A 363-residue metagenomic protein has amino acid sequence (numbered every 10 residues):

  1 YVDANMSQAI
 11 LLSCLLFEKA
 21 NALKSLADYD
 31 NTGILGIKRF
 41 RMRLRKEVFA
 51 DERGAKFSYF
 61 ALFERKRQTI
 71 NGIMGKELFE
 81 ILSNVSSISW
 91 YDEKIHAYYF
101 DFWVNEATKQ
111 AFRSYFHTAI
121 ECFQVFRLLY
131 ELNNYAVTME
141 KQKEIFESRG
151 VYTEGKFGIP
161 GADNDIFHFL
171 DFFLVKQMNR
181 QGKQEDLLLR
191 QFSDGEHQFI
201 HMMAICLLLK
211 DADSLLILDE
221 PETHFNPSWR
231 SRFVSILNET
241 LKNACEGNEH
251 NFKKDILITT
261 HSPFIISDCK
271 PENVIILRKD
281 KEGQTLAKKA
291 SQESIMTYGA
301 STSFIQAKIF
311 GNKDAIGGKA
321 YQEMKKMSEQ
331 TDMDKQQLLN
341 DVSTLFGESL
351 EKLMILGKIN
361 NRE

Functional and structural regions predicted by a protein language model:
S7-I200, A204-L215, C245-N248, N360-N361: Extended helical coiled-coil dimerization/tether regions that scaffold and oligomerize large DNA-maintenance assemblies
G161-A315: Switch/communication elements of ASCE P-loop NTPase nucleotide-binding domains
K308, N312-E363: C-terminal alpha-helical "lid" subdomain
